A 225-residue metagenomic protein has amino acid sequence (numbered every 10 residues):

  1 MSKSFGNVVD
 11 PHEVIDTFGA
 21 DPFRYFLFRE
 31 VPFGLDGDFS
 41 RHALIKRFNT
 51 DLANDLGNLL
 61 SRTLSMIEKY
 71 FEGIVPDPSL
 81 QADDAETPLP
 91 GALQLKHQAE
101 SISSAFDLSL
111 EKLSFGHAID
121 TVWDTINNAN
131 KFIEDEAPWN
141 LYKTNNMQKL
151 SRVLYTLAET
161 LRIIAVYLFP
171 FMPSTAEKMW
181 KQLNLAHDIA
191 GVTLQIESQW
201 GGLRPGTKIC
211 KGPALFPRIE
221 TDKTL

Functional and structural regions predicted by a protein language model:
M1-D84, A186-T207, K211-K223: Catalytic adenosine-cofactor/nucleotide-binding cores of aminoacyl-tRNA synthetases and other
K3, V14-I15, L44-D55, T87-A99 (+3 more regions): Secondary-structure capping and boundary motifs in well-ordered enzyme cores
V8-D10, I102-S104, R162-I164: Short hydrophobic "helix-edge" motifs at membrane interfaces and signal-peptide entry regions
D36-R41, E100-L108: Short, charged/polar, low-complexity loop and linker segments that flank or interrupt alpha-helical bundles
G37, L108, K112-S114, W123-L225: Basic, alpha-helical terminal appendages of large translation-related enzymes
A53, G57-I67, I119, W123-I126 (+2 more regions): Short, hydrophobic, well-ordered secondary-structure elements
L60-F106, I126, N130-N146: Conserved, charged catalytic cores of large soluble enzymes
